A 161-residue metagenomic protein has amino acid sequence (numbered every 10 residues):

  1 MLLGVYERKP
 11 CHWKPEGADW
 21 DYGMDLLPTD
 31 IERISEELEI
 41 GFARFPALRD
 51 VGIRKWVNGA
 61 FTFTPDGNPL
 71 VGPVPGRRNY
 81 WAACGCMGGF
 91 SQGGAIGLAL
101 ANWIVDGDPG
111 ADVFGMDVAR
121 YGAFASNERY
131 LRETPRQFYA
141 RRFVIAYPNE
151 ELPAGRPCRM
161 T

Functional and structural regions predicted by a protein language model:
M1-W13, T29-E32: Mid-domain catalytic core of redox enzymes that form a hydrophobic substrate pocket/lid adjacent to a catalytic redox
V5-Y6, K14, G67, I96: Short acidic, glycine/serine/threonine-rich loops at helix termini
R8-M24: Amphipathic alpha-helix from the class-I
D19-G23, L27-P148, L152-P153, P157: C-terminal catalytic lobe of FAD-dependent flavoproteins
R159-T161: Long, low-complexity segments enriched in small/aliphatic residues
